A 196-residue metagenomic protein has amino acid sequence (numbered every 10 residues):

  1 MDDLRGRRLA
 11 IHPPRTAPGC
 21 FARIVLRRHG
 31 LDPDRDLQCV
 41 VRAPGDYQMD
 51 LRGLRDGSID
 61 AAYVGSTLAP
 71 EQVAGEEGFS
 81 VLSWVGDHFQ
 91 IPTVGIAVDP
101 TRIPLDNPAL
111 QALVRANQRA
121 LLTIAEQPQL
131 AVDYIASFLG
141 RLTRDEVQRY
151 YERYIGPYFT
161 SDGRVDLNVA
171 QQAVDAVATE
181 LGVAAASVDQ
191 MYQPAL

Functional and structural regions predicted by a protein language model:
M1-E71, Q129, L167-Q172: Bilobed "Venus flytrap"/periplasmic-binding protein-like clamshell domains and structurally analogous long
M1-R8, L105, A184-V188: Immediate post-signal peptide segment of exported/extracytoplasmic ligand-binding proteins
R23, R27, V73-A74, A136 (+1 more regions): Class I S-adenosyl-L-methionine
L31, E77-F79, G182-V183: Short aromatic/hydrophobic-glycine micro-motifs
D46-F138: Pocket-lining segment of extracytoplasmic ligand-binding domains
P104-V183: Secondary-structure end/capping motifs
A186-L196: Hinge/cleft segment of the Venus flytrap/periplasmic-binding protein
